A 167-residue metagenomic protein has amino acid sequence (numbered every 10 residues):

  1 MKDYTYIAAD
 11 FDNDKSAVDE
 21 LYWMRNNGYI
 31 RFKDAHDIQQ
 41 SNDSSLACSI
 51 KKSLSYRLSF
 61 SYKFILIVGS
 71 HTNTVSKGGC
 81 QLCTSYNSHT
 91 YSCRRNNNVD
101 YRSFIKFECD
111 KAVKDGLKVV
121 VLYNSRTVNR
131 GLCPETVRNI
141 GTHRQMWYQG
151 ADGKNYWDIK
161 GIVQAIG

Functional and structural regions predicted by a protein language model:
M1-K63, G167: Conserved N-terminal substructure of TIR/SEFIR domains
Y4, Y123-G167: C-terminal interaction surface of TIR/SEFIR-family domains
A8, L66-V68, L122-Y123: Conserved beta-strand segments of the P-loop GTPase G domain that flank and frequently precede/overlap
D14-A17, N73-K77, V128-P134: Short catalytic/ligand-binding loop motif for oxyanion handling, primarily in non-cytosolic enzymes, centered on
E20-W23, G79-L82, E135-V137: Short, glycine/charged-enriched secondary-structure capping and boundary segments
S41-Y86, R94-V113: TIR-domain catalytic/interaction hotspot
K114-V119: A short helix->loop->beta-strand "cap" motif at the edges of active sites that frequently abuts
